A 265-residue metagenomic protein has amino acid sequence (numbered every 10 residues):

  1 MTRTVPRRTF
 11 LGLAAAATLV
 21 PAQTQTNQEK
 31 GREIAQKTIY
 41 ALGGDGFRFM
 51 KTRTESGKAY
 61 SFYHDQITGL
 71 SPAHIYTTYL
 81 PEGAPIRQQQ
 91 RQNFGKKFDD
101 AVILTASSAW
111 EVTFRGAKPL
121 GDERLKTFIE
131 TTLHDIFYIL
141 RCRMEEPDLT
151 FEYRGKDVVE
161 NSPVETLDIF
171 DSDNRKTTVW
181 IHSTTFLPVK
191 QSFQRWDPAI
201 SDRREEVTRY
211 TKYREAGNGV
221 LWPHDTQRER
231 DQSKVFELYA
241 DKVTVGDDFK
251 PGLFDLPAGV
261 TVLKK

Functional and structural regions predicted by a protein language model:
M1-A17: N-terminal secretory signal peptides and thylakoid transit peptides that target proteins across membranes
F10, E82-R87, S108-T113, E130-T132 (+3 more regions): Short, surface-exposed linear segments at secondary-structure transitions and domain or protein termini
A22-T24: Boundary at the C-terminal end of the N-terminal hydrophobic targeting segment
T26-E33, A106-R175, T185, R195-D202 (+2 more regions): Flexible, processing/modification-adjacent segments and terminal tails in exported/periplasmic/extracellular proteins
Q28-H64, Q88, H134-F137, D157 (+4 more regions): Extracytoplasmic/lumenal soluble domains of exported proteins with redox or metal-associated functions
Q36-A117, D148-E152: N-terminal mature ectodomain segment of secretory-pathway/periplasmic proteins
F98-S107, A117-K118, K126-I129, E229-V262: Catalytic loop of the DD-peptidase/beta-lactamase superfamily, centered on the K-T-G motif and neighboring
E160-L256: Gly/Pro-enriched, hydrophobic low-complexity segments that function as extracytoplasmic propeptides/linkers
